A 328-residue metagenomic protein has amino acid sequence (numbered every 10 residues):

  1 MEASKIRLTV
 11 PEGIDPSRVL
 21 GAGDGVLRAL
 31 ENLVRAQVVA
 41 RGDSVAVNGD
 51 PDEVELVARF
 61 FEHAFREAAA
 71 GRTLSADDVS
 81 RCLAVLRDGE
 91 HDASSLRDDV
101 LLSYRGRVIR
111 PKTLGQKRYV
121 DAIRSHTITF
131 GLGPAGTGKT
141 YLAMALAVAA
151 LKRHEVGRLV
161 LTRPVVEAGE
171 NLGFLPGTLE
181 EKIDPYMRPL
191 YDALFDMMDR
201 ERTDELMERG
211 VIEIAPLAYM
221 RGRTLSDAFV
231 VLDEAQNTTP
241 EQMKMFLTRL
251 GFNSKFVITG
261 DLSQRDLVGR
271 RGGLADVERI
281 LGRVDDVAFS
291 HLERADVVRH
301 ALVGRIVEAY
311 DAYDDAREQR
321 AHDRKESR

Functional and structural regions predicted by a protein language model:
M1-S17: Short glycine-/aliphatic-rich beta-strand segments at the starts of folded cytosolic domains
G13, P51-D52, N237, V297: Short, surface-exposed acidic/glycine-rich loop or hinge patches that mediate macromolecular interfaces
D15-N32: Short amphipathic alpha-helix segments
V19, V57-F60, M243-F246: Hydrophobic side chains in well-ordered alpha-helices
N32-V39: A short, structured beta-strand/loop element
V39-L96: Interdomain "pre-motor" coupling segment immediately N-terminal to P-loop NTPase/helicase cores
S44, Y104-Q116, V120-L232, Q236-R328: Conserved helicase motor core of SF1/SF2 NTP-dependent helicases
L83-D99, D315-R328: Intrinsically disordered, low-complexity linkers and terminal tails enriched in Pro/Gly and often acidic or mixed-charge
